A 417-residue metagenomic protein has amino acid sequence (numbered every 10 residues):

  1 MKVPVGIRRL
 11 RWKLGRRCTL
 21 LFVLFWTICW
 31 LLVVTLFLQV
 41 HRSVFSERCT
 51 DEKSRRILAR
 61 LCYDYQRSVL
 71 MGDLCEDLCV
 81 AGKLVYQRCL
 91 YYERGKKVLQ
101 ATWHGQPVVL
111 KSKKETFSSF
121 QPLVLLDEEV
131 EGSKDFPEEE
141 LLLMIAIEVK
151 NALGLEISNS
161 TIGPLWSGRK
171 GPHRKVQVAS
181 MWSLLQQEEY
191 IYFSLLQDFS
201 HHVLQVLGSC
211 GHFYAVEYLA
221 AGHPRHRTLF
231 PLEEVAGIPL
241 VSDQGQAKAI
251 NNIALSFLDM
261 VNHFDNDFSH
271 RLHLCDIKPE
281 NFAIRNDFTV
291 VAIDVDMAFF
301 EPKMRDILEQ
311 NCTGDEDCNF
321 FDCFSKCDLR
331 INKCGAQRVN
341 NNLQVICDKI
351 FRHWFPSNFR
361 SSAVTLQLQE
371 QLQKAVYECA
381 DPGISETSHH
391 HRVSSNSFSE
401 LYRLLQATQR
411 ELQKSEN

Functional and structural regions predicted by a protein language model:
K2-D51, R88, N286, C318-N417: Helical subdomain adjoining the active site within ATP-dependent kinase catalytic cores
F25-W166, L184-L185, S194-F199: ATP-binding glycine-rich phosphate-binding loop
Y86-L90, V98-A101, W182, F193-L195 (+4 more regions): Beta-strand elements of modular eukaryotic interaction domains
G105-V108, K113-F117, G211-Y214, A220-H223 (+2 more regions): Conserved beta-strand elements of beta-rich interaction domains across eukaryotes, especially beta-propellers
L126, S133-L185, H201-L255: Conserved structural core of kinase catalytic domains
A221, R285, T289-V291, D296-E301 (+3 more regions): Activation segment
V261-R285, T289-A292, F299: Catalytic-loop of the protein kinase fold
